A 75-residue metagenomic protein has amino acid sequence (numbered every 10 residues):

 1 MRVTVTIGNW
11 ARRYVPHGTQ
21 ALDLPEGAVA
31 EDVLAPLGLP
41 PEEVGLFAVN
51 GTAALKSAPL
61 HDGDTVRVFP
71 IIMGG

Functional and structural regions predicted by a protein language model:
M1-G74: Ubiquitin-like/PB1-type beta-grasp interaction modules and other compact soluble beta-rich domains
